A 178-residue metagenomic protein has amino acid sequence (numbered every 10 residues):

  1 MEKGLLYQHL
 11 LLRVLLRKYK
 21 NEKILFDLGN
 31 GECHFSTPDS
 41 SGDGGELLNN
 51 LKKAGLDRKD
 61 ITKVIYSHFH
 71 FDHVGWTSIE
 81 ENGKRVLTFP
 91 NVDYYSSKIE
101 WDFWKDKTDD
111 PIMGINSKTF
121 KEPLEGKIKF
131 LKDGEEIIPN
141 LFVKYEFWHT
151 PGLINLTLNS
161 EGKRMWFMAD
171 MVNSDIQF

Functional and structural regions predicted by a protein language model:
M1-L5, N82-G83, V143-K144: Short, P/G- and charge-enriched loop/turn segments at secondary-structure junctions
M1-N49, K53, N155-D170: Conserved beta-strand hairpin/beta-sheet module of binuclear metal-dependent hydrolase folds, prominently
F26, C33-S36, F103-K105, S174-F178: Short acidic/His/Gly/Ser-rich catalytic and metal-binding motifs that mark active-site loops of diverse hydrolases
L28-G31, F69, I99-E100, W148-T150 (+1 more regions): Active-site metal-binding loops of divalent metal-dependent hydrolases
T37-P38, V74-K84: Metal-dependent catalytic neighborhoods of phosphoester/phosphodiester hydrolases
G45-L56, D60, T88-Y145: Metallo-beta-lactamase
I61-D72: Metallo-beta-lactamase
G134-F178: Glycine/small-residue-rich hydrophobic helix-like segments
